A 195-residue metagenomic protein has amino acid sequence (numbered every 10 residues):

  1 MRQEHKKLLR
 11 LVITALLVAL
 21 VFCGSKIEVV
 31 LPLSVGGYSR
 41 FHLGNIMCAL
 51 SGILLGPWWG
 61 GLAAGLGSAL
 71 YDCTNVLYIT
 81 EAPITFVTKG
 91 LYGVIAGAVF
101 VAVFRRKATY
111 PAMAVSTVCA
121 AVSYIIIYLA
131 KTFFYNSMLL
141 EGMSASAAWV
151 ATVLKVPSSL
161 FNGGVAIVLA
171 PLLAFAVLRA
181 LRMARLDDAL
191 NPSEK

Functional and structural regions predicted by a protein language model:
M1-K195: Loop-helix junctions at membrane interfaces
